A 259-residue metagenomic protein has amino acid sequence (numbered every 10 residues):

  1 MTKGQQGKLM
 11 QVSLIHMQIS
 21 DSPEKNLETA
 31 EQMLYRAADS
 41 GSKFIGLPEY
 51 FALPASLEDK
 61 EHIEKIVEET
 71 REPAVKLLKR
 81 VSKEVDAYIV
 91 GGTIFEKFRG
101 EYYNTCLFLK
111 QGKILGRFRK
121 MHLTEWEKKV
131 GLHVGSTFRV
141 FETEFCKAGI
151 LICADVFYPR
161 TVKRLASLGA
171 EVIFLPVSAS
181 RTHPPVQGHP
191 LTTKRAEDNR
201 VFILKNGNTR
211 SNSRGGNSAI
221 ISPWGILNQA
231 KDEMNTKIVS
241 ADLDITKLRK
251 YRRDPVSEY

Functional and structural regions predicted by a protein language model:
T2-F44: N-terminal glycine-/serine-/threonine-rich phosphate-binding loop
G4-V12, V140-G149, V172: Beta-strand-turn-beta hairpins that frame and shape the catalytic cleft of phosphate-ester-processing enzymes
P23, Q32-Q111, R181-D198: Cys-nucleophile CN-hydrolase/nitrilase-fold catalytic domain and related Cys-dependent amidase chemistry that acts on
I45-E49, I89-T93, F118, L151-I152 (+2 more regions): Active-site neighborhood of phospho(di)ester-bond hydrolases with catalytic His/Asp-centered motifs
T70-Y88, F157-K237: CN hydrolase (nitrilase-like) catalytic-core segments centered on the catalytic cysteine and neighboring Lys/Glu
G91-T93, T105-F108, R139, S218-I220 (+1 more regions): Short beta-strand scaffold segments in enzyme catalytic cores
K97-L168, R181-P190, K194, K247-Y259: Active-site catalytic loop in hydrolytic enzyme cores
T105, R117-R119, L175, Q229-K231 (+1 more regions): Residue-level detector of high-confidence beta-strand sites
